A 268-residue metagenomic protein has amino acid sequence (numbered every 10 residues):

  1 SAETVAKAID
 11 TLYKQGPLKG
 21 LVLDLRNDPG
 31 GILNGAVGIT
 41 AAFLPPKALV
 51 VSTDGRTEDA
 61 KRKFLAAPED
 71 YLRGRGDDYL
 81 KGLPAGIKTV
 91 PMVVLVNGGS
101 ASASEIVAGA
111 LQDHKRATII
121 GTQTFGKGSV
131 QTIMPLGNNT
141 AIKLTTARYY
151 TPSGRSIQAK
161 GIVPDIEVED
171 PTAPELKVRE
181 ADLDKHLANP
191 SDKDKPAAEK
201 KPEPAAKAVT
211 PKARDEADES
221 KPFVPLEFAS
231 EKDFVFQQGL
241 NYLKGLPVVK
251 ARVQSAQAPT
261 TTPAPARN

Functional and structural regions predicted by a protein language model:
S1-G137: Cleft-lining beta-strand/loop regions that shape enzyme active-site pockets
T57-E58, R75, K143, E167-V168 (+1 more regions): Short, intrinsically disordered/low-complexity patches at protein termini and at juxtamembrane boundaries
M92, T140-I142, K232: A generic secondary-structure signal marking the coil-to-beta-strand transition
L136-A147: Short acidic, Pro/Gly- and aromatic-enriched capping/linker segments at domain boundaries
R148-N268: Conserved functional hotspot residues or short segments at active or partner-binding sites across diverse domains
